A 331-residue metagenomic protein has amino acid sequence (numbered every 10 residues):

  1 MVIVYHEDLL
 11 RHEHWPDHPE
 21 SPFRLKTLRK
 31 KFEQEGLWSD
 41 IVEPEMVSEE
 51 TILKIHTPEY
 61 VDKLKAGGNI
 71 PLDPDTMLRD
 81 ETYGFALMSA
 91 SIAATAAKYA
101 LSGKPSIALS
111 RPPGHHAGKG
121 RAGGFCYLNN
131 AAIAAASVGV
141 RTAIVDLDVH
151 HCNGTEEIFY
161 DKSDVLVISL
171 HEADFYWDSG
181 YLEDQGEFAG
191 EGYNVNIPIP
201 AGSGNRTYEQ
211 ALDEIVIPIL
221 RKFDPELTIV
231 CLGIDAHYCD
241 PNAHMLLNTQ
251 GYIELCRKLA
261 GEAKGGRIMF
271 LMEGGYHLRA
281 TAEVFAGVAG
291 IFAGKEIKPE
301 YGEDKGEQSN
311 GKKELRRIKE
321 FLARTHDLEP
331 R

Functional and structural regions predicted by a protein language model:
M1-T51: N-terminal low-complexity, Ser/Thr- and acidic-residue-enriched intrinsically disordered segments
I3-V4, D62-R331: A general "terminal functional-core" signal
P19-F23, E43, I55, G84 (+2 more regions): Residue-level detector of secondary-structure boundary/capping sites
E35, S39, E59, T325-E329: Short secondary-structure junctions and interdomain/linker hinges
M46-G67: Charged, often glycine-rich, active-site loop that binds/positions anionic groups
